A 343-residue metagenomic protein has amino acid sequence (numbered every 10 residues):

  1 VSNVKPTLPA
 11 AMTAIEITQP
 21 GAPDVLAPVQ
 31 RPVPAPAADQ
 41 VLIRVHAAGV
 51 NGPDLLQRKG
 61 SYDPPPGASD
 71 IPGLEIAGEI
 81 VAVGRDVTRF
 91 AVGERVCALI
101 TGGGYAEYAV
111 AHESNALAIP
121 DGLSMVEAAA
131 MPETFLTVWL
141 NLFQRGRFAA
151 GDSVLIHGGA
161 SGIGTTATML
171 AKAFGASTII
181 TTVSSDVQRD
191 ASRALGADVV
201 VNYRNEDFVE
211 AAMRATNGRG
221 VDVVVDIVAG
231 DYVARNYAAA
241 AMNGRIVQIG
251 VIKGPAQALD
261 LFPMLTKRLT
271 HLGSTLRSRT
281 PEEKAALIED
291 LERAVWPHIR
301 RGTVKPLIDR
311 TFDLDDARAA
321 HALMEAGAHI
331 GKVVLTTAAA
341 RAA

Functional and structural regions predicted by a protein language model:
S2-A10, E282-A343: C-terminal hydrophobic helical "lid"/dimerization subdomain of Rossmann-like NAD(P)H-dependent oxidoreductases
P32-V50, S61-G103: Glycine-rich beta-strand-centered segment in the early N-terminal region that forms part of a ligand/cofactor-binding
L56, G67-I71, R89, R95-A160: NAD(P)H dinucleotide-binding glycine-rich loop of Rossmann-like/cofactor-binding domains, especially the beta1-alpha1
G84-D86, T181-A191, R204, F208 (+2 more regions): Short glycine/proline-centered loop/turn elements that form peptide/ligand docking sites
R95, S153, T178, R245 (+1 more regions): Short glycine-centered segments of the SAM/dcSAM-binding site in methyltransferase folds
A129-N205: Mid-domain Rossmann-like dinucleotide-binding core that forms the NAD(H)/NADP(H) cofactor-binding site
V183, S192, D231-V304, T336-A343: Glycine-rich phosphate-binding loop and adjacent beta-alpha segment of Rossmann(oid) nucleotide-cofactor-binding
F208-G218: Short amphipathic alpha-helix with an adjacent loop that forms part of the alpha/beta core around
